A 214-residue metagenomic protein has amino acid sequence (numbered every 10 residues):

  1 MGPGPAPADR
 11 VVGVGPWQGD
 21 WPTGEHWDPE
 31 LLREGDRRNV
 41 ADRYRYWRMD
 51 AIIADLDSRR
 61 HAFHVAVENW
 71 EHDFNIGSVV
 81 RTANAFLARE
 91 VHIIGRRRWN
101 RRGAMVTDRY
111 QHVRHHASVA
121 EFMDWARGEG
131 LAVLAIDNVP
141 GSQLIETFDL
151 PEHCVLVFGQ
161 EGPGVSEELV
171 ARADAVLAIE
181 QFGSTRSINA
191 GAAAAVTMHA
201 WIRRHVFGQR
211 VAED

Functional and structural regions predicted by a protein language model:
M1-D214: Post-transcriptional modification and biogenesis factors for structured RNAs of the translation apparatus
